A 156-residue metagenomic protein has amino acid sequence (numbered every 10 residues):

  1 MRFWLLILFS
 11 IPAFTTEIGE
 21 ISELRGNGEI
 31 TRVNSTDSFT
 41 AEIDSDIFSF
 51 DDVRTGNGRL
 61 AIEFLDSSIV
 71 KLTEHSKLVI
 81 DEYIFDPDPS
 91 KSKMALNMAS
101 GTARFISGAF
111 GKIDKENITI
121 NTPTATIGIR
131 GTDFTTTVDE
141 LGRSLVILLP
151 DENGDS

Functional and structural regions predicted by a protein language model:
M1-I7: Sec-dependent signal peptide recognition, specifically the positively charged N-region followed immediately by
T16-N57, A61-S156: Flexible, surface-exposed loop/linker segments and immediately adjacent secondary-structure boundaries
